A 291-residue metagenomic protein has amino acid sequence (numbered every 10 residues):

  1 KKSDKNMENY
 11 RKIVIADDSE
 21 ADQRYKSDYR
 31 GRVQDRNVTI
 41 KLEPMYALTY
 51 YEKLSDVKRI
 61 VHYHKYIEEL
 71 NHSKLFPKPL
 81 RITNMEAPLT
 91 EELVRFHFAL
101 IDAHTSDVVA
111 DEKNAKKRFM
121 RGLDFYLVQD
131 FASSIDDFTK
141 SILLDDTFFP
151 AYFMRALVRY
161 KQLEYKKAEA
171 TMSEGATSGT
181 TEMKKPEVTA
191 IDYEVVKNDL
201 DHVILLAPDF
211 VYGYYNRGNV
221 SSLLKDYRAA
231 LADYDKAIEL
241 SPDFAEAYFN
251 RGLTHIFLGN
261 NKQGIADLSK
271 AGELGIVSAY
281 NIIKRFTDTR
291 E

Functional and structural regions predicted by a protein language model:
K2-E291: Alpha-helical tetratricopeptide repeat
